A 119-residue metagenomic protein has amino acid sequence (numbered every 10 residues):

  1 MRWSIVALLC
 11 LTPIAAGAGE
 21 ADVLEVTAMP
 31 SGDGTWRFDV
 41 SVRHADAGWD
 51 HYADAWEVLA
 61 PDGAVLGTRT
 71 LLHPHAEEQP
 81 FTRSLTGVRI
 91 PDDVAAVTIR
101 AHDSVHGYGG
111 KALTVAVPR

Functional and structural regions predicted by a protein language model:
M1-S4: Positively charged n-region of N-terminal signal peptides that target proteins for export
T12-A15: N-terminal signal peptide c-region/cleavage motif recognized by signal peptidases
G19-D54: Short, surface-exposed binding/anchoring microloops in extracellular/periplasmic proteins
P30-G34, V58-V65, R89-A95: A short, structured loop/turn motif at beta-sheet edges
D39-S41, E57, T86, R100-H102: Residue-level recognition of well-ordered beta-strand positions that form the cores of beta-sheet-rich folds across
D50-A76: The feature marks short-to-medium sequence segments in extracytoplasmic or secretory-pathway proteins
G67-A96, H102-G107: Short, solvent-exposed, Trp/other aromatic-anchored flexible loops in extracytoplasmic proteins
G109-V117: Edge beta-strands of extracellular beta-sandwich domains
